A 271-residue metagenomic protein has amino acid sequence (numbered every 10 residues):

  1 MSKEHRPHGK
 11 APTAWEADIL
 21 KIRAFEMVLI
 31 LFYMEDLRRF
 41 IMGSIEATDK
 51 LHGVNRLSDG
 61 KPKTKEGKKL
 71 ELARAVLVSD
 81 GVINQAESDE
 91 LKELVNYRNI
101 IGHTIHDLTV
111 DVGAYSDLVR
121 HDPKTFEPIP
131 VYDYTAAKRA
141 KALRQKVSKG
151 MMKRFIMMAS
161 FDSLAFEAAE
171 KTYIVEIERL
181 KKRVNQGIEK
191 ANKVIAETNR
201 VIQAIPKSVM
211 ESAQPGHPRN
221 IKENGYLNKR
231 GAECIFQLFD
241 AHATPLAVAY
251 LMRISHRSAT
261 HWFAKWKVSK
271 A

Functional and structural regions predicted by a protein language model:
M1-S208, Y250, H261: Amphipathic alpha-helical interface elements
R74, I235, L246: Short glycine-/small-residue-rich flexible loop motifs, especially phosphate/cofactor-binding loops
V95-R98, A232, P245: Short amphipathic alpha-helical surface patches that serve as generic macromolecular interface elements
E211-N224: Short, Lys/Arg-enriched N-terminal segment that forms or immediately precedes the first helix of a structured domain
I221, Y226-N228, A259-A271: Short, solvent-exposed alpha-helical "recognition" segments
N224-A243: Short, amphipathic alpha-helical "recognition" segments used to contact nucleic acids or chromatin
T244-A264: Short, basic interhelical loop/turn and adjoining N-cap of the next helix at nucleic-acid- or acidic-partner-contacting
